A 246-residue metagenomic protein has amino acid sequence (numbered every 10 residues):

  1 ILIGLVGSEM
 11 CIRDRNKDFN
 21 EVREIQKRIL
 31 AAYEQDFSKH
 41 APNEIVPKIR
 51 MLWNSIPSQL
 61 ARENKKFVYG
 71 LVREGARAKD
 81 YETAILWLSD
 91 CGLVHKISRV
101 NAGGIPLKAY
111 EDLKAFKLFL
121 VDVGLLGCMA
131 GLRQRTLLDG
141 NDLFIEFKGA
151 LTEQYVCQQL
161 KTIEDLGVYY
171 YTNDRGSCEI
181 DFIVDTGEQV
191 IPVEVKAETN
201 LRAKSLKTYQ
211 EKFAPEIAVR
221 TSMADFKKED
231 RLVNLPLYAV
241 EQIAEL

Functional and structural regions predicted by a protein language model:
I1-G7, C11-I12: Single conserved hydrophobic/aromatic residue that forms the stacking wall/gate of nucleotide- or nucleobase-binding
L2, A109-Y110, Q210: Short secondary-structure boundary/capping segments
S8-E9, D122, D181, P236: Residue-level detector of functionally special positions within alpha-helical transmembrane segments of multi-pass
R15-E179, I183-D185: Accessory nucleic acid-recognition modules appended to NTPase machines
D122-G124, T172, K196, S222 (+2 more regions): Residues at the C-termini of beta-strands that transition into short coil/loop
L160, I180-T199, A218: Conserved catalytic cores of phosphodiester-cleaving nucleases, focusing on short active-site segments
A197-L235: Catalytic cores of nucleic-acid endonucleases
D230-L246: Helicase C-terminal subdomain and adjacent C-terminal extension
